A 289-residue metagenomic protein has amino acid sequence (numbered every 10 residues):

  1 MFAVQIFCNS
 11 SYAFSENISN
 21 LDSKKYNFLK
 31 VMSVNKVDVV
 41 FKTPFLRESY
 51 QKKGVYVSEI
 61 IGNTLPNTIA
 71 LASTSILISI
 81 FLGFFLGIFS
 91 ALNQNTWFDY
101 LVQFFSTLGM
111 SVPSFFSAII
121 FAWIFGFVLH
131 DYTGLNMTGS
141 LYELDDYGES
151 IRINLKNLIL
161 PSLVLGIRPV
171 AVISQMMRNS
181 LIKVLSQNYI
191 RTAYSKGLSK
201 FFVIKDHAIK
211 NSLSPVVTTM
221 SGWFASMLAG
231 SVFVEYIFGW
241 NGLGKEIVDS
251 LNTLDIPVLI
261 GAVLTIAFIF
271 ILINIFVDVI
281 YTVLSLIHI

Functional and structural regions predicted by a protein language model:
M1-A3, F7-Y26, F125, L129-R152: Hydrophobic alpha-helical transmembrane segments of membrane transport/permease proteins and related membrane-embedded
M1-F84: An internal, D/E-rich "acidic patch" concept
Q5, F105-T138, N157, V164-V170: Membrane-water interface segments at the C-terminal ends of transmembrane alpha-helices in multi-pass inner-membrane
C8, I287-I289: Conserved small/polar residues in nucleotide/adenosyl-binding loops
Y12-E16, R47-S49, S117-A118, L135 (+2 more regions): Short, hydrophobic secondary-structure boundary micro-motifs
T43, R47, Y132-G134, T138 (+2 more regions): Generic secondary-structure boundary/loop-capping signal
L65-A70, T74-F98, S114, L141-I287: Alpha-helical transmembrane segments of integral membrane proteins, especially multi-pass inner/plasma-membrane
